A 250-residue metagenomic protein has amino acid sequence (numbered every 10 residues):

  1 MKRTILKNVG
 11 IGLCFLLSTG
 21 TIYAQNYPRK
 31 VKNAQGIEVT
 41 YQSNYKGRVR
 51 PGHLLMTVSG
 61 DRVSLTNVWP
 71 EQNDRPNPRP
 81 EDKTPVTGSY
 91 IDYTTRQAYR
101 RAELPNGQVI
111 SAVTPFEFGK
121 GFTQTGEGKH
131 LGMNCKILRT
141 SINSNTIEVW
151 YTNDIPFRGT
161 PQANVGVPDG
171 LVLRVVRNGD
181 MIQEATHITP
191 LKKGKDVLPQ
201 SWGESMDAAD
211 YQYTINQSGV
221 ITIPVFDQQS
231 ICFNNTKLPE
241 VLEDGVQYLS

Functional and structural regions predicted by a protein language model:
M1, L249-S250: Accessible peptide chain termini
M1-R29: Bacterial Sec-dependent N-terminal signal peptides
N26-L249: Extended soluble regions of mature proteins
